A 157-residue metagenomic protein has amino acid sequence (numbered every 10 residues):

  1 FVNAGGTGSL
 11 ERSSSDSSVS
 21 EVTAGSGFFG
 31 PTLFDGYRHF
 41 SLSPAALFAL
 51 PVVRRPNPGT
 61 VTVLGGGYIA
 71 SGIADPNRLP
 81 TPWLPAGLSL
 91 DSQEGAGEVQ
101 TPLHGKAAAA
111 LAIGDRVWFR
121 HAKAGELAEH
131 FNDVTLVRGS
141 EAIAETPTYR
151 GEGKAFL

Functional and structural regions predicted by a protein language model:
F1-L157: Active-site anion/phosphate-binding pocket segments in diverse small-molecule metabolic enzymes
